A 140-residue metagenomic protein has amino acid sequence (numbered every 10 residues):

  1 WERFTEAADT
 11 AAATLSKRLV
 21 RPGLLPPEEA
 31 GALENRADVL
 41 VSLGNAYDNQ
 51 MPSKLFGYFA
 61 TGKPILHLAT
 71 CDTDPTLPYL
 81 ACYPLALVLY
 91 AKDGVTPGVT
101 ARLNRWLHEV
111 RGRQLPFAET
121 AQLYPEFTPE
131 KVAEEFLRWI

Functional and structural regions predicted by a protein language model:
W1-E29: Nucleotide-activated donor-binding/catalytic signature segment of Leloir-type glycosyltransferases, i.e., the conserved
L25-P26, D72, T128: Short loop/turn segments at beta->alpha junctions
P26-A37, A60: Short acidic alpha-helix that forms the nucleotide-activated donor recognition element in Leloir-type transferases
G31, S53-K63, L77-P78: Short alpha-helical segment that forms part of, or immediately flanks, the ligand-binding pocket in carbohydrate-active
E34-N49: Acidic donor-binding loop of glycosyltransferase active sites
V39-V41, G57, P64-T70: Short hydrophobic beta-strand element within catalytic cores of glycosyltransferases and related nucleotide-activated
C71-R105: Change "using UDP/GDP/dTDP sugars" to "using nucleotide sugars
A91-A101, R105-I140: A charged, aromatic-enriched C-terminal amphipathic alpha-helix characteristic of glycosyltransferases across folds
